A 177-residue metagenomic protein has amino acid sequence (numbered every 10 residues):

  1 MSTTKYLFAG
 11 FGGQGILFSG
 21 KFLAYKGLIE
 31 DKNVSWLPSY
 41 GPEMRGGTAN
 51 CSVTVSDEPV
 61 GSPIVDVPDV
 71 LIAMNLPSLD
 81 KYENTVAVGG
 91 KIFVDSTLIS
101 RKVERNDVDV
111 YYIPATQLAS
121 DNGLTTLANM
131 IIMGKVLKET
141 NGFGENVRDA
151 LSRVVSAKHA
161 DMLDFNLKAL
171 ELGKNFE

Functional and structural regions predicted by a protein language model:
M1-E177: Active-site cofactor/cluster-binding pocket
